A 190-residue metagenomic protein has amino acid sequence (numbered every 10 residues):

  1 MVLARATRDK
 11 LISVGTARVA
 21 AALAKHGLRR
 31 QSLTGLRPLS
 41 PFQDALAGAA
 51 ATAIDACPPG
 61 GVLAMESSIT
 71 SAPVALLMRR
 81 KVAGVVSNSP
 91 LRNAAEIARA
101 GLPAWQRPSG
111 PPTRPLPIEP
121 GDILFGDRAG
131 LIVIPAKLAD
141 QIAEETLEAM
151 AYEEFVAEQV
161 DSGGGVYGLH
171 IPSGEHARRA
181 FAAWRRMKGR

Functional and structural regions predicted by a protein language model:
M1-P120, V133-R190: Feature captures the catalytic cores and cofactor-binding loops of soluble hydro-lyases/lyases that act on carboxylate
L124-F125: Well-ordered alpha/beta subsegment
